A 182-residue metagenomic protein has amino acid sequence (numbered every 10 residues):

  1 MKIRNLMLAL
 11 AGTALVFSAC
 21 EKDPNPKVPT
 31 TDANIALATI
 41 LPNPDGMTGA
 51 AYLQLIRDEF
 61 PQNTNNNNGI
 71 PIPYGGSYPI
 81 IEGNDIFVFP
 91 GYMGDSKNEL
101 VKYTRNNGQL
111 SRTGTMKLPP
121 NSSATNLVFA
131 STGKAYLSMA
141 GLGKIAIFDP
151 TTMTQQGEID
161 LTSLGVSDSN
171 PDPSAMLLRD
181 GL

Functional and structural regions predicted by a protein language model:
K2-L8, L15-T39: Bacterial Sec-dependent N-terminal signal peptides
P24-P26, P71-N84, P120-A130, S167-R179: Repeated scaffold domains used in trafficking and secretory/extracellular systems, primarily beta-propellers
P26-P61: An edge-strand/N-cap motif at the start of beta-rich repeat modules
D32-I35, G83-D85, T132-G133, D180-G181: Short coil/turn segments that connect the beta-strands within blades of beta-propeller domains
L37-M47, V88-S96, L137-G141, L182: Conserved beta-strand positions in repeat-built beta-propeller and related beta-rich domains
D45-L55, D95-V101, G143-I147: Structural motif
L55-D58, R105, P150: Inter-blade boundary loops/turns of WD-repeat beta-propellers
E59-I72, Q109-L118, T154-S167: A short beta-strand motif characteristic of beta-propeller blades
